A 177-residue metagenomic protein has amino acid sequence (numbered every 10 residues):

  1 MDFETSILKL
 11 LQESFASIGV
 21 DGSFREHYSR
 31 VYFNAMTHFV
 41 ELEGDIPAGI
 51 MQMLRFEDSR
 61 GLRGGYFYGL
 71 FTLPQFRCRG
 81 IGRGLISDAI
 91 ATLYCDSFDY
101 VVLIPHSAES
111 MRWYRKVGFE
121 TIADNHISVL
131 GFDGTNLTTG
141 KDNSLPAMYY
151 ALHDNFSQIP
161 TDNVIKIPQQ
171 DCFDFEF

Functional and structural regions predicted by a protein language model:
M1-T5, D162-D171: Conserved N-terminal entry element of GNAT/NAT acetyltransferase domains
D2, A108-E109: Short alpha-helical
E4-F71: A conserved beta-strand-loop-helix scaffold within acyl/acetyltransferase catalytic domains
M36, D142-A147, Q170-D174: Short hydrophobic/aromatic beta-strand or adjacent loop that forms the aromatic wall/cage of a ligand/substrate-binding
T72, C78-A91: Conserved acetyl-CoA-binding loop-helix of GNAT-fold acetyltransferases
L93-S107: Conserved GNAT acetyl-CoA-binding A-motif
V102-I104, E120-M148: Conserved catalytic-core motifs of GNAT/GCN5-like acyltransferases
Y114-F119: Conserved active-site tyrosine of GNAT-family acetyltransferases
